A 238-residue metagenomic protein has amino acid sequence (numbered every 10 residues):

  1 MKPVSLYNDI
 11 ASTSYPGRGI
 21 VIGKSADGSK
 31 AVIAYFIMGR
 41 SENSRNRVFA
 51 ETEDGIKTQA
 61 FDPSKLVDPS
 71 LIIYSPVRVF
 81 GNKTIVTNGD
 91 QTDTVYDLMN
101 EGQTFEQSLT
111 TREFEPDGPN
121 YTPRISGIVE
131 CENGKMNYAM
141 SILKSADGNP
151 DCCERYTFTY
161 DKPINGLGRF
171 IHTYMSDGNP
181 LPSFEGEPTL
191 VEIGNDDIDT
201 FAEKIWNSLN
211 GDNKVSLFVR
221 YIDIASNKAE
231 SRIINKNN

Functional and structural regions predicted by a protein language model:
M1-N238: Conserved short alpha-helical segments that host acidic/polar catalytic motifs at enzyme active sites
